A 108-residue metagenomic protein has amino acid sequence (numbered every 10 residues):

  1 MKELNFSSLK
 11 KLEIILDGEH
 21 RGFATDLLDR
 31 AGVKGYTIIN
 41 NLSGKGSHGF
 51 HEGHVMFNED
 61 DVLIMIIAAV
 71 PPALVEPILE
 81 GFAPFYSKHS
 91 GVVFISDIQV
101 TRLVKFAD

Functional and structural regions predicted by a protein language model:
M1-D108: Positively charged, small/polar-rich N-terminal and surface patches that mediate targeting and assembly and bind
